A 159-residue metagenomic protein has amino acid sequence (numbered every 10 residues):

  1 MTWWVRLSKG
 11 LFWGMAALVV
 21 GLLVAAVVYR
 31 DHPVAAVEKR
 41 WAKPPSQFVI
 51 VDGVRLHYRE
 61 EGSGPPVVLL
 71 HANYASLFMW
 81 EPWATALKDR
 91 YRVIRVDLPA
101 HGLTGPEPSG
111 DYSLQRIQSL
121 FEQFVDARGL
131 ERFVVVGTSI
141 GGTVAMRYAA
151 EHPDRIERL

Functional and structural regions predicted by a protein language model:
T2-P65, R90-Y91, L130-E131: Alpha/beta-hydrolase fold catalytic core
V34, E38-K39, S46-Q47, A84-T85 (+3 more regions): Solvent-exposed, non-membrane alpha-helical residues enriched in polar/charged side chains
V51-G53, R59-E61, R95-G137: Active-site loop/oxyanion-hole signature of alpha/beta-hydrolase fold enzymes
V54, E60-L103: Conserved HGGG/HGGXW glycine-rich cap/lid loop of the alpha/beta-hydrolase fold
E81, E122, M146-A150: Short, hydrophobic alpha-helix immediately C-terminal to the catalytic nucleophile
R128-L159: Conserved hydrolase catalytic core segment
